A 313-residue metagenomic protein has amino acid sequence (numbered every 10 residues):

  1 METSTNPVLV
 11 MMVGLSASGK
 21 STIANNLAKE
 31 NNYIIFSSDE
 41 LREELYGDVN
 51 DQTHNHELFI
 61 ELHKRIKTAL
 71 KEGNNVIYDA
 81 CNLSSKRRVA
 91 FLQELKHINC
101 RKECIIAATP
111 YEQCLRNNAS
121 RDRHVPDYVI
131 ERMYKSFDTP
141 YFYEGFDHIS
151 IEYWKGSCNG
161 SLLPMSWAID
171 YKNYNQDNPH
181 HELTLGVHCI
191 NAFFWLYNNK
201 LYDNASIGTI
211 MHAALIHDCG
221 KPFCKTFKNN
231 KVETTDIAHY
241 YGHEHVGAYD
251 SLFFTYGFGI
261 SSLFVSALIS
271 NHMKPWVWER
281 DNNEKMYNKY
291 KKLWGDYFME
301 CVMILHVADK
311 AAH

Functional and structural regions predicted by a protein language model:
M1-N6, A69: Phosphate-binding P-loop
L9-M11: Short hydrophobic/aromatic beta-strand immediately N-terminal to the Walker A/P-loop
V13, S18, N26, E112-P164: Conserved GTP-binding G-domain of TRAFAC-class P-loop NTPases and closely related GTPase folds
T22-N74: Conserved substrate/cofactor phosphate-moiety recognition/catalytic segment in nucleotide-dependent phosphotransferases
D79-F91: Acidic, metal-coordinating catalytic cores used for nucleic-acid/nucleotide bond scission and strand-transfer chemistry
I98-C114: Conserved phosphate-donor/acceptor-positioning beta-strand/loop module used by diverse small-molecule
Y153-T235: Acidic/His-rich, divalent-metal-binding segments that scaffold phosphate/diphosphate chemistry
Y197, L201-A312: Divalent metal-dependent catalytic cores for phosphoryl transfer on phosphate-bearing substrates
